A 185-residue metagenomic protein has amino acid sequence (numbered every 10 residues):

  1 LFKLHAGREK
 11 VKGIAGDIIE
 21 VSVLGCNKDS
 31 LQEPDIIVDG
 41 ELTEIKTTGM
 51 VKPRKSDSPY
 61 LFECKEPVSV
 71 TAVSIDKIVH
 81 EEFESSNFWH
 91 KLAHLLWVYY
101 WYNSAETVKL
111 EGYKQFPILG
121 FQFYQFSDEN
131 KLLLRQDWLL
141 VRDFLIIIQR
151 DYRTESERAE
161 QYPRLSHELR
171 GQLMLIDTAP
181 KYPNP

Functional and structural regions predicted by a protein language model:
L1-E41, T47-P185: Nucleic-acid endonuclease domains
